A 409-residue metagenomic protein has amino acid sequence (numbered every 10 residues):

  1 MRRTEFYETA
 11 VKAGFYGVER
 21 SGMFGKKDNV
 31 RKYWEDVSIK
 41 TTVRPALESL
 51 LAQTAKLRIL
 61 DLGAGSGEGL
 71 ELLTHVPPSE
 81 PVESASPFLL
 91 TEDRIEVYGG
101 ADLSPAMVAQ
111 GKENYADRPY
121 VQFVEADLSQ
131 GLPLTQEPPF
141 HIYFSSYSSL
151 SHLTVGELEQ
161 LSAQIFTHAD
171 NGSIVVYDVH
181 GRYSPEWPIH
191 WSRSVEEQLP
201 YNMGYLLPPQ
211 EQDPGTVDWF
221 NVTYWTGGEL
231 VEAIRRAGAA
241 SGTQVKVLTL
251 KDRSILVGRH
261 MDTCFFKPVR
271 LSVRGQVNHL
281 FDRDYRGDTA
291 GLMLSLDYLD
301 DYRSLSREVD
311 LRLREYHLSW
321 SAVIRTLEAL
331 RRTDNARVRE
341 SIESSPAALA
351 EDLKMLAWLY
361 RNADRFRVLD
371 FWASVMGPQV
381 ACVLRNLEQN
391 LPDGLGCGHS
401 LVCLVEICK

Functional and structural regions predicted by a protein language model:
M1-L57, E68-L72: Conserved class I S-adenosyl-L-methionine
G63: Conserved S-adenosyl-L-methionine
G67-Q130: Class I SAM-dependent methyltransferase SAM/SAH-binding core
L134-Y143: A short acidic, Gly/Pro-enriched loop at the edge of an enzyme's catalytic core that lines a small-molecule cofactor
E159-N171: A short glycine-rich, Lys/Arg-flanked "PGG" loop and its adjoining helix->strand segment in the class I
V175-M203: Conserved class I S-adenosyl-L-methionine
W219-S241: Short alpha-helix
V257-K409: C-terminal lobe and adjacent flexible extensions of AdoMet/dcAdoMet transferase-like proteins
